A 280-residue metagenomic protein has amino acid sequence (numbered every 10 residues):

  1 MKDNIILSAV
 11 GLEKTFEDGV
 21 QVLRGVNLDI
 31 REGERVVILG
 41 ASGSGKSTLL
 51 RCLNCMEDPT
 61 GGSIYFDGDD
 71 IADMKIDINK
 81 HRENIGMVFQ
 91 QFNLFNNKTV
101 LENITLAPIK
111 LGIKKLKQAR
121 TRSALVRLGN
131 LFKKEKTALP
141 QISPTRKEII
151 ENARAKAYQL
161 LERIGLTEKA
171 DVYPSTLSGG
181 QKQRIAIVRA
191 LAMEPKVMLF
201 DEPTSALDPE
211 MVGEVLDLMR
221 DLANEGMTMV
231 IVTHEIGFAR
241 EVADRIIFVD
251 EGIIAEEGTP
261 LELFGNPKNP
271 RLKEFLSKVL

Functional and structural regions predicted by a protein language model:
N54: Helix-to-loop junction immediately C-terminal to a conserved catalytic motif
G62-D73, T121: Conserved ABC transporter NBD signature motif
D70, T105, I109-E168: Conserved ABC ATPase "signature" region
I71-G86, K110, P144-R154, L263-P267: ABC ATPase NBD coupling module
Y173-L177, Q181: Conserved ABC ATPase signature
A192-K196: A short, proline-enriched helix->beta-strand linker immediately N-terminal to the Walker B motif in ABC-type P-loop
